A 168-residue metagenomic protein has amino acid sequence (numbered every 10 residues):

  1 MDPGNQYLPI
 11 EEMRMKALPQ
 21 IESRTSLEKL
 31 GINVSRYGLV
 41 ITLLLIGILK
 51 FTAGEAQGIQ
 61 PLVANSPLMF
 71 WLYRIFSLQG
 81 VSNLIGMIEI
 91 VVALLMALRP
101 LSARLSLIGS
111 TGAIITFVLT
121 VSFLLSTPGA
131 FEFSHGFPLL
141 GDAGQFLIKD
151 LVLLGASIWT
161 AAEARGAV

Functional and structural regions predicted by a protein language model:
D2-V168: Membrane-interface extramembranous regions
